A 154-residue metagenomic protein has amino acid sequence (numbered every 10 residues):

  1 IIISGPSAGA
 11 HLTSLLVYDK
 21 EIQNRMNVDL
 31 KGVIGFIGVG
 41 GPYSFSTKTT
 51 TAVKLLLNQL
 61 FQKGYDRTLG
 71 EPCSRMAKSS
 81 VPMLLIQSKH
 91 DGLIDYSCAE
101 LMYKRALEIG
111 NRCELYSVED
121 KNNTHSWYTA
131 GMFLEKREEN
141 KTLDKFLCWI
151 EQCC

Functional and structural regions predicted by a protein language model:
I1, M83, R112-E114: Hydrophobic anchor at the start of a short beta-strand that flanks the dinucleotide cofactor-binding loop
I1-T51: Primarily recognizes the serine-hydrolase "nucleophile elbow" in alpha/beta-hydrolase and SGNH/GDSL folds
P6-S7, V39-P42, Q87-K89, V118-K121: Active-site-proximal beta-strand/loop segments in catalytic clefts of secreted hydrolases
G32-I34, S80-P82, N111: Loop/turn elements at helix/coil->beta-strand transitions in domains of secreted/extracellular proteins
G41-R75: Mobile cap/lid helix-loop segments that gate and shape the active-site cleft of serine hydrolases
S79, L85-Q87, D91: Short beta-strand/loop motif that positions the catalytic acidic residue of the alpha/beta-hydrolase fold
G92-L101: Conserved alpha/beta-hydrolase "acid-adjacent" motif
E100-K104, E108-C154: C-terminal catalytic histidine-bearing segment of alpha/beta-hydrolase fold enzymes
